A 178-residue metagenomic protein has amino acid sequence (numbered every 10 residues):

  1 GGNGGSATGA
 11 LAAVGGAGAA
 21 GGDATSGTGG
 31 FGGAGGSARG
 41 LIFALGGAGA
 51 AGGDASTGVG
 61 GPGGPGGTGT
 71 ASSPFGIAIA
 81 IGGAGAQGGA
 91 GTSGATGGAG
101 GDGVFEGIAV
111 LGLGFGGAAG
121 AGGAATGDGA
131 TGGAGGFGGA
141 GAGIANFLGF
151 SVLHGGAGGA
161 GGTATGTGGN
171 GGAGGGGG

Functional and structural regions predicted by a protein language model:
G1-G178: Glycine-centric low-complexity repeats
